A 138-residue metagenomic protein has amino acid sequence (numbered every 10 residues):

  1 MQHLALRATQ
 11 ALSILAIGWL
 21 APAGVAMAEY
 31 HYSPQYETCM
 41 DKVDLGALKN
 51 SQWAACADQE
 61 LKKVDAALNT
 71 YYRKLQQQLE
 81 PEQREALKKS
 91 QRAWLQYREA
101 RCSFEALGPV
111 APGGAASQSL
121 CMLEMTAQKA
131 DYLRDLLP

Functional and structural regions predicted by a protein language model:
Q2-S13, W19: Bacterial N-terminal signal peptides that target proteins for export
I17-V25: C-terminal segment of classical bacterial N-terminal signal peptides
G24-P138: N-terminal alpha-helical modules
